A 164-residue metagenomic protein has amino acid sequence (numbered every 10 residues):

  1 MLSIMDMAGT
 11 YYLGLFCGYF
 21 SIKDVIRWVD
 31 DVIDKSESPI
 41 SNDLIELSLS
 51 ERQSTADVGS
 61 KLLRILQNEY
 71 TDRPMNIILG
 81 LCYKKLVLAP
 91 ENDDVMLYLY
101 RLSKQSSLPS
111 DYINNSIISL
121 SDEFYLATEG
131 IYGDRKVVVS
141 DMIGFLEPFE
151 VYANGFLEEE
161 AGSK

Functional and structural regions predicted by a protein language model:
M1-K164: Acidic, Ser/Pro/Thr-rich low-complexity regulatory regions and the short amphipathic helical interaction modules they
